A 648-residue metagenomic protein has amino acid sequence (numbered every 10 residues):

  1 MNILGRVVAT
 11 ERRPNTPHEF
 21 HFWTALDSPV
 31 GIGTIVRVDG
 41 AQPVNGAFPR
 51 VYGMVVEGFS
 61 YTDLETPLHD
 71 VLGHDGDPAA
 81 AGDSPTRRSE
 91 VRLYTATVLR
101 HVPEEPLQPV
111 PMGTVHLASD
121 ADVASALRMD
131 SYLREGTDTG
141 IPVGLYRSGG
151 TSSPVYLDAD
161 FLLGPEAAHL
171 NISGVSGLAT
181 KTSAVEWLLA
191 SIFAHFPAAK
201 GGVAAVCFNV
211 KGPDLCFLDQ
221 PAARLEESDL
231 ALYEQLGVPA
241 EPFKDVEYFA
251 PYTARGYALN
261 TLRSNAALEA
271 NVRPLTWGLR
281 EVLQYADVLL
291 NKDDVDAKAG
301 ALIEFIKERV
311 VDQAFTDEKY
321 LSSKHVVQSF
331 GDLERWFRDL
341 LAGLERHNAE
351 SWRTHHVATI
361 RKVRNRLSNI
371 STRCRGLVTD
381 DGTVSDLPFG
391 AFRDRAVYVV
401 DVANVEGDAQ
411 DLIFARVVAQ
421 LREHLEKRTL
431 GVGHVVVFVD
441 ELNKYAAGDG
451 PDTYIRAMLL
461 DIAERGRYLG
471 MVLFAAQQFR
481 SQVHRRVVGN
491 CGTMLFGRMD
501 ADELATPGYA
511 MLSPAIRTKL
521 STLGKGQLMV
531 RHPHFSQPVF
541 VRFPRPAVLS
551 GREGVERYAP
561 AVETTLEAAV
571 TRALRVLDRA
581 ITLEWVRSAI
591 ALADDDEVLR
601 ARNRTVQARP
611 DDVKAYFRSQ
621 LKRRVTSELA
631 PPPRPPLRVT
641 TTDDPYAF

Functional and structural regions predicted by a protein language model:
M1-V175, S183, S191-G202, V206 (+3 more regions): Basic- and hydrophobic-enriched, low-structure N-terminal and domain-boundary segments that flank ATP-binding catalytic
D27, F59-Y61, V102-P103, K211-L215 (+7 more regions): Conserved nucleotide-binding/hydrolysis micro-motifs of P-loop NTPases
V71-L72, D219-Y233, R263-A266, D452-I455 (+3 more regions): Short secondary-structure boundary/capping segments
Y146-E247, R485, V530, V562: Glycine-rich phosphate-binding loop of nucleotide-binding enzymes
F196, K200-V203, C207-F208, G212-L218 (+3 more regions): P-loop NTPase motor domains
Y454-R456, L460-A547: Conserved ATP-driven motor cores of ASCE-family P-loop NTPases powering translocation/secretion/packaging/pilus
K525-E584, P632-F648: Conserved P-loop NTPase motor module
A569-R638, D643: Append "and, occasionally, other polyanion-binding protein interfaces
